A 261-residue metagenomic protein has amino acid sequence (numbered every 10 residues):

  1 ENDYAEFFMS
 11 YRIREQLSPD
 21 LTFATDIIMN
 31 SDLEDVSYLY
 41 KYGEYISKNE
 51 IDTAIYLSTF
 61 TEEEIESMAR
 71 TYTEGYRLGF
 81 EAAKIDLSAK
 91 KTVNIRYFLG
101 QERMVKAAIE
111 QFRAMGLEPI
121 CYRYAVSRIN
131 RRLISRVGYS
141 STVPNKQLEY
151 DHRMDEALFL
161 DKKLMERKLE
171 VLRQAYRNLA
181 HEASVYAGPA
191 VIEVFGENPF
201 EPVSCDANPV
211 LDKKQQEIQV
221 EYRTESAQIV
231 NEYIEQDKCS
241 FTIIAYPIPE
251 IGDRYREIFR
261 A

Functional and structural regions predicted by a protein language model:
E1-A261: Active-site bordering "gate/hinge" segments that shape substrate access to catalytic or cofactor-binding pockets
